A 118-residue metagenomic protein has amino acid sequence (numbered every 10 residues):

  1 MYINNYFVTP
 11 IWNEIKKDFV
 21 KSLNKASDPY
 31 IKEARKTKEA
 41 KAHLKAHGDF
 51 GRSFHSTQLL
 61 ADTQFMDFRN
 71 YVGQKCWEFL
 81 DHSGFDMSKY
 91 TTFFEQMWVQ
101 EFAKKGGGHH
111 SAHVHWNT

Functional and structural regions predicted by a protein language model:
M1-D86, H109: Non-heme Fe(II)/2-oxoglutarate
N5, Y90, H113-V114: Sterically constrained small-residue positions within well-ordered secondary structures of folded domains
F85-M97: A short coil-to-beta-strand element that immediately follows conserved catalytic motifs
Q96-T118: Catalytic core of non-heme Fe(II) oxygenases with the double-stranded beta-helix
